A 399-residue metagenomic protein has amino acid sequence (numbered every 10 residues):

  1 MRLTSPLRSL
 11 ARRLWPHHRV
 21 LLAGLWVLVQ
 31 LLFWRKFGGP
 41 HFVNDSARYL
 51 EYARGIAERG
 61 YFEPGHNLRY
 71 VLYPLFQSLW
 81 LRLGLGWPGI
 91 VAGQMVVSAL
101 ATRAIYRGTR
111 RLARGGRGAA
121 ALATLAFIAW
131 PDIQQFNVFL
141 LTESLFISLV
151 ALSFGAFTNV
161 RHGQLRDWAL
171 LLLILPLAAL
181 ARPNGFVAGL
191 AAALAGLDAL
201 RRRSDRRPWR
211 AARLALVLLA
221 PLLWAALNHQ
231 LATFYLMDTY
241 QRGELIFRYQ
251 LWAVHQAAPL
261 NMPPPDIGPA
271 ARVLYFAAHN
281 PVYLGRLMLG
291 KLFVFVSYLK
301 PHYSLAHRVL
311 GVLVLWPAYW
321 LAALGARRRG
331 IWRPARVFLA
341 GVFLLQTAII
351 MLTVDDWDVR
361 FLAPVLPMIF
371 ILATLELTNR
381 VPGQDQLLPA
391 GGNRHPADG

Functional and structural regions predicted by a protein language model:
L3-S9, N159, V187-L219: Perimembrane helix-loop-helix junctions
V20, I105-A129, I147-S148, V337: Transmembrane-helix signature of polytopic, membrane-embedded enzymes that assemble or transfer cell-envelope glycans
F37-E51, E63-F76, G84-P88, M237-R242 (+3 more regions): Extracytoplasmic catalytic/substrate-binding loops of multi-pass membrane glycan-assembly enzymes
N44, L68, I90-V97, L125-L152 (+3 more regions): Multi-pass, polyprenyl lipid-linked donor-dependent membrane glycosyltransferases
V71, L75, L83-R103, A121 (+2 more regions): Loop-to-helix entry region of an early transmembrane alpha helix in multi-pass inner-membrane enzymes
P88-G89, A278-L345: Membrane-interface anchor segments at the N-terminal boundary of transmembrane helices in multi-pass membrane enzymes
A92-A113, L152, P317-G325: Transmembrane-helix motifs of polytopic, lipid-linked glycan transferases
T124, D167-P183, G189-A193, L219-P221: Membrane-interface alpha helices of multi-pass inner-membrane proteins
